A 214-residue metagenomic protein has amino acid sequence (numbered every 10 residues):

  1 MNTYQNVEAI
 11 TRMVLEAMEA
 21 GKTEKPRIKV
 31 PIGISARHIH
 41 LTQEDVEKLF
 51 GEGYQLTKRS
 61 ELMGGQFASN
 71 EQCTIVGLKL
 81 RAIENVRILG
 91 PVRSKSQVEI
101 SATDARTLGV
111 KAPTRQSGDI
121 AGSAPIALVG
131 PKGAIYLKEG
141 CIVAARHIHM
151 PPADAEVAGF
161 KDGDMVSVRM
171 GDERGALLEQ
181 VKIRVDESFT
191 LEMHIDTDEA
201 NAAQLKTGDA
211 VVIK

Functional and structural regions predicted by a protein language model:
M1-E24: Short, low-complexity, charged amphipathic interaction modules
P26-V30: Short structural boundary motif marking the start of a folded domain
P31-G33, H38-K79, E84-P131, Y136-G163 (+2 more regions): Short beta-strand-centered segments at strand-helix junctions
D172: Acidic, glycine-rich active-site loops and adjacent beta-strand->loop/helix elements that engage anionic groups
G175-L177: Short coil-to-beta-strand transition motifs
V212-K214: C-terminal edge-of-domain segments
